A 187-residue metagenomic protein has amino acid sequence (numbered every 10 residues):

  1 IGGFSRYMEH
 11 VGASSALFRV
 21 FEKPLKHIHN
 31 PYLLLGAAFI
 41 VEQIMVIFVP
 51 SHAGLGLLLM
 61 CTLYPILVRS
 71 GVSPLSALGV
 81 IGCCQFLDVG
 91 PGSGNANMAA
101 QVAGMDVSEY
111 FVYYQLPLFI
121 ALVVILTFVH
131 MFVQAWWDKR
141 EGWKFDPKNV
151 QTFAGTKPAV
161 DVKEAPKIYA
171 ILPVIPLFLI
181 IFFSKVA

Functional and structural regions predicted by a protein language model:
I1-P65: Membrane-embedded alpha-helical segments and adjacent helix-loop junctions characteristic of multi-pass solute
M8-V11, G71, F132-V133, F183-S184: Structural signal for the C-terminal ends of transmembrane alpha-helices and the immediately following loop
V11-S15, Y32-L34, P74-S76, K139-A154: Hydrophobic, membrane-facing alpha-helical anchors
E22-N30, C83, D161-P166: Short, amphipathic, aromatic/basic-enriched membrane-interface segments that mark the entry/exit of transmembrane
E42-L58, Y64, R69-Y114, L118 (+1 more regions): Alpha-helical transmembrane segments and, especially, the helix-loop junctions at the ends of these helices
V112-A187: Long, contiguous bundles of hydrophobic transmembrane helices that form the permeation core of multi-pass
